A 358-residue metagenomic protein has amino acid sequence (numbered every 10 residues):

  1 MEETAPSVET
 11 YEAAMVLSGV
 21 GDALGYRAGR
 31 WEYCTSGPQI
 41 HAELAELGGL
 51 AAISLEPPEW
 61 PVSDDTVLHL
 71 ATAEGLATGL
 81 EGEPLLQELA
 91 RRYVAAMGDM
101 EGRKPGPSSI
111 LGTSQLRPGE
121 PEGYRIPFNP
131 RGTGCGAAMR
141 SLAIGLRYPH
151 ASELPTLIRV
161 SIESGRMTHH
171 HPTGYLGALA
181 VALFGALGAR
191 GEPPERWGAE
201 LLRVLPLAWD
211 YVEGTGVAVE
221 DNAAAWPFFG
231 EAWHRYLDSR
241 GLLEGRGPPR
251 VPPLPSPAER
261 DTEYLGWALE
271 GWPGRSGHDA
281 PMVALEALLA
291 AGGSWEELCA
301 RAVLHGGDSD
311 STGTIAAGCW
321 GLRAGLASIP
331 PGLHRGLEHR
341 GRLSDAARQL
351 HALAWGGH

Functional and structural regions predicted by a protein language model:
M1-H358: Structured, active/binding-site neighborhoods that engage oxygen-rich ligands
